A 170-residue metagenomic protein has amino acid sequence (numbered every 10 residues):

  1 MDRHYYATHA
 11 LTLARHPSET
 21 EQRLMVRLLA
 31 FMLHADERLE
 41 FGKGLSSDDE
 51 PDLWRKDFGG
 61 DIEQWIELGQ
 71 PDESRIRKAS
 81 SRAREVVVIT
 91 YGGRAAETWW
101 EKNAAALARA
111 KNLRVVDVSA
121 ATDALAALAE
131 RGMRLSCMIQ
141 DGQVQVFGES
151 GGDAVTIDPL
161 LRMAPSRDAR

Functional and structural regions predicted by a protein language model:
M1-L45: Acidic-basic catalytic patches of nuclease active cores, encompassing PD-(D/E)XK and other metal-cofactor nuclease
L53-R55, G60-I76: Conserved catalytic cores of phosphodiester-cleaving nucleases, focusing on short active-site segments
W65, A83-T90, K111-V115: Hydrophobic beta-strand segments of well-ordered beta-sheets in folded domains
R75-A79, K102: A short acidic, amphipathic alpha-helical/loop segment
G93-W99, D123-A124: Short, charged/polar "capping" segments at the starts of alpha-helices and the immediately preceding loops
A96-A108: Short, aromatic/basic amphipathic alpha-helical patches
A104, A124-S136: Short, surface-exposed amphipathic charged segments that create phosphate/polyanion-binding patches used for binding
G132-R170: Glycine-rich, aromatic-bearing surface loops/beta-hairpins
